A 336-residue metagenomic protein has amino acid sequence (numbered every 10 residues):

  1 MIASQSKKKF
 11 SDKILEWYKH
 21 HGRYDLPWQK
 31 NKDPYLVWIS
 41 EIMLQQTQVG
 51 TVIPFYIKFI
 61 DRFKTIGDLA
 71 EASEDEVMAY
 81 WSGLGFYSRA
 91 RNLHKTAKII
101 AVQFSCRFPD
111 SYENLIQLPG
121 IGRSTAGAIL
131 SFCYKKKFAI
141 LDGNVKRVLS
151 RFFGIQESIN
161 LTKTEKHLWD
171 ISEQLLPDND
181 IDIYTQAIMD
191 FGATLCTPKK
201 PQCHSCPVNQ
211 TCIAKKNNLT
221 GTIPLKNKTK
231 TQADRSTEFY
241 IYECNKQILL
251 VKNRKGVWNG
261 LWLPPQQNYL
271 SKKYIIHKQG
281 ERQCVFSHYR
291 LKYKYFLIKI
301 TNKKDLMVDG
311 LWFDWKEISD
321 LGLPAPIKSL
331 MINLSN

Functional and structural regions predicted by a protein language model:
M1-Y24, Q29-K30, D190-N336: Intrinsically disordered, low-complexity, charged terminal extensions of DNA damage-control enzymes
I2-K8, K13-H204, V208-G221: Catalytic cores of DNA base-excision repair glycosylases
